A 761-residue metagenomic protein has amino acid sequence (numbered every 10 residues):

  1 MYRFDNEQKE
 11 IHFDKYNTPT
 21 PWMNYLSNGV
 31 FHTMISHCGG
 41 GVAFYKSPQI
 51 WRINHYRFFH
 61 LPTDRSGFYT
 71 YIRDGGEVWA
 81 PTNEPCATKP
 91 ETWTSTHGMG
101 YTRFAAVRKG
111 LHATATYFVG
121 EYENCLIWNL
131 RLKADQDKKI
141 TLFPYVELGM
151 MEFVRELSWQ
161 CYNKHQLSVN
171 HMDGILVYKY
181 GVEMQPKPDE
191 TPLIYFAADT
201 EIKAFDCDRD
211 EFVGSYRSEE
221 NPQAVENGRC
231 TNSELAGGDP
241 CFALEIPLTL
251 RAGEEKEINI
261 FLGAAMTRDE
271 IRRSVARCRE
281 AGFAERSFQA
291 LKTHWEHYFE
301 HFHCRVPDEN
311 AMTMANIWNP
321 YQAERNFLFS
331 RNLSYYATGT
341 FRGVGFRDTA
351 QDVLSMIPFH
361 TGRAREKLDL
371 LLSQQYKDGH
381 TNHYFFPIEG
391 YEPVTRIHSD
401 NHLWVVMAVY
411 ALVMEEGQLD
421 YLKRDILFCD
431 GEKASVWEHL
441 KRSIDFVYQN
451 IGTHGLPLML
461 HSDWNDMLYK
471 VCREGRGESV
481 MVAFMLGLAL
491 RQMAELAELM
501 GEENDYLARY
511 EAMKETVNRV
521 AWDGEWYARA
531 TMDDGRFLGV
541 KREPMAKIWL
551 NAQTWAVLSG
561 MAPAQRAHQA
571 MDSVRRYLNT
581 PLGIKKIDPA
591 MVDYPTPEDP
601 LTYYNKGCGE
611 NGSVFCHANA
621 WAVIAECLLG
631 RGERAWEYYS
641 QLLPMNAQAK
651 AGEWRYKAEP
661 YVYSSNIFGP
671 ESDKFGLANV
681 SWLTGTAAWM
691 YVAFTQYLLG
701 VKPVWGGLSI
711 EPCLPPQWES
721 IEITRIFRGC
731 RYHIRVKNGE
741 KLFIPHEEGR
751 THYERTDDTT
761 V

Functional and structural regions predicted by a protein language model:
M1-D348, G362, K367-L370, A411-E415 (+8 more regions): Anionic coordination/interaction segments
H12, R277, A281, E285 (+14 more regions): Hydrophobic alpha-helical scaffolding
R73, V344-T349, V353-A364, L368-L456 (+6 more regions): Aromatic-rich carbohydrate-recognition surfaces in CAZymes
K133-K138, R268-R272, E415-C429, L490-L507 (+1 more regions): Inter-helical turn/loop segments and adjacent helix faces that build the functional surface of alpha-helical bundle
Y145, Y162, N382-H383, M485-D599 (+4 more regions): Catalytic cores of carbohydrate-active enzymes
V306-I317, F359-G362, E366, L371-H380 (+6 more regions): Active-site acid/base region of carbohydrate-active enzymes
S334-G343, N382-N401, C429-A434, L456-G477 (+3 more regions): Carbohydrate-binding/catalytic loop surfaces
R735-V761: C-terminal beta-sandwich/jelly-roll accessory domains of carbohydrate-active enzymes
